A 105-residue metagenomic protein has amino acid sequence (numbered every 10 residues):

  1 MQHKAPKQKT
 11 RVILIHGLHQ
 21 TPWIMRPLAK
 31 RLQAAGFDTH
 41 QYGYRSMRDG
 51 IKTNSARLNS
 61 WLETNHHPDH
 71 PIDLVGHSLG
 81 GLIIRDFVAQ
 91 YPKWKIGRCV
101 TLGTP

Functional and structural regions predicted by a protein language model:
M1-Q2, R26: N-terminal membrane-anchoring alpha-helices
H3-K4, T64: Short secondary-structure boundary/capping segments
A5-R11: Proline/glycine-enriched tight loop/beta-turn segments at coil->beta junctions that connect or precede beta-strands
V12-L18, W23, P27, R31-P105: Serine-dependent carboxylesterase/thioesterase catalytic core of lipase-like alpha/beta-hydrolase/SGNH enzymes
